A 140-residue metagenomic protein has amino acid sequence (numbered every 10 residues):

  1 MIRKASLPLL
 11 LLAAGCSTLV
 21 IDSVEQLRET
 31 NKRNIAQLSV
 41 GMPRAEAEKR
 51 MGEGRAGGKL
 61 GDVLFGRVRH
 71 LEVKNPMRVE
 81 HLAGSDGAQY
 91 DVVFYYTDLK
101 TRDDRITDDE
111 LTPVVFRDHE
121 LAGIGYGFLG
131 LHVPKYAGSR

Functional and structural regions predicted by a protein language model:
M1-L7: Bacterial N-terminal signal peptides that target proteins for export
A13-G15: C-terminal motif of bacterial Sec signal peptides marking the signal peptidase cleavage site
S17-R140: Residues within mature, well-folded domains
